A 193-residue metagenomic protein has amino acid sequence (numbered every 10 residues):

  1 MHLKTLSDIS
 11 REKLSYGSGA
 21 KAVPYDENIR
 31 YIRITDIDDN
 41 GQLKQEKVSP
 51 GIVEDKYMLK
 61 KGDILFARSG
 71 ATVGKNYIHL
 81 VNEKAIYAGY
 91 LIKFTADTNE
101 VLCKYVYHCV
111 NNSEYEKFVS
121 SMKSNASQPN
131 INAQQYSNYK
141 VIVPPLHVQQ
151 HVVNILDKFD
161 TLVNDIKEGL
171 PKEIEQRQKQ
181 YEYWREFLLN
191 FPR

Functional and structural regions predicted by a protein language model:
M1-H2, V106, S137-Q178, E182: Amphipathic alpha-helical segments
M1-Y16, E173, W184: Non-catalytic DNA-recognition/assembly elements of restriction-modification systems
S7-A20, T35-K61: Sequence-specific dsDNA recognition surfaces
S18, I52-V53, L80, N125 (+1 more regions): Short, solvent-exposed loop/turn positions at domain surfaces that link secondary-structure elements or cap domain
I29, L59, L65-F66, V152-F159: Short, structured motif recognition centered on aromatic/hydrophobic residues
R33, E54-S113: A short beta-sheet element
D39-Q42, V73, I86, L102-C103 (+5 more regions): Short loop/beta submotifs within extracellular cysteine-rich repeat domains
A85-I92, S124-L146: A short glycine-rich beta-alpha junction/loop motif
